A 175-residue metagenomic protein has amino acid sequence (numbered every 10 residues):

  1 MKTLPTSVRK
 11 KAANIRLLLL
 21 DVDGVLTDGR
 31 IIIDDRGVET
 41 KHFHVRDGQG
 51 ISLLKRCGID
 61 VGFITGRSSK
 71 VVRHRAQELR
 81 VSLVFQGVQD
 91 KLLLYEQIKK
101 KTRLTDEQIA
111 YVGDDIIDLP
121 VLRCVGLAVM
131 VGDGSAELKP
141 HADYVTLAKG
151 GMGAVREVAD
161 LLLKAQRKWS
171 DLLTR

Functional and structural regions predicted by a protein language model:
M1-L20, K168-R175: Non-catalytic pre-domain segments flanking phosphatase-related domains
A13-I31, L122, V155: Asp-based phosphoryl-transfer active-site loop
N14-R16, I59, E107-Q108: Short coil/turn segments at beta-strand junctions that form active-site/ligand-binding loops
V22, G66-R67, V88, G132-S135: Short secondary-structure boundary segments
L26-R56: A positional/architectural concept
T27-I33, V72-L79: Short, basic/glycine-rich phosphate-binding loops at helix/coil junctions that contact nucleotide phosphates
G37-H44, Q77-L79, L83-V84, L92-R175: Mg2+-dependent phosphoryl-transfer enzymes with acidic/Ser/Thr/Gly-rich catalytic loops
I51-R75, F85, L122: Substrate-recognition element of Asp-dependent hydrolases with the DxDx(T/V) motif
